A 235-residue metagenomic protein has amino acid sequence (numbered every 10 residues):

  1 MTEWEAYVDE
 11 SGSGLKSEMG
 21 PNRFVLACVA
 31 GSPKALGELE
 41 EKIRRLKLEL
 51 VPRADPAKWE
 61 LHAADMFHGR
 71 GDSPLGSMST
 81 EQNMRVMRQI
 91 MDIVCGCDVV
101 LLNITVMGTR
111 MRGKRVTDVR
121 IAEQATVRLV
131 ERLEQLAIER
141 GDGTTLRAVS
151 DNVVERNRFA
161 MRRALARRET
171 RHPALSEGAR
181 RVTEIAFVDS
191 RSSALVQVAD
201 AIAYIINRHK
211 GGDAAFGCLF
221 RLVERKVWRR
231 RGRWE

Functional and structural regions predicted by a protein language model:
M1-E235: Phosphate-ester processing/binding pockets and catalytic centers
